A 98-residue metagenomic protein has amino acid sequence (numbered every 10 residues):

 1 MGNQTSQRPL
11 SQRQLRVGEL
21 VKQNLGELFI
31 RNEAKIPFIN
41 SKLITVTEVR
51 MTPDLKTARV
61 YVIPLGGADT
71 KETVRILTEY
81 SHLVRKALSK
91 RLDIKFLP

Functional and structural regions predicted by a protein language model:
M1-T57, I63-P98: Charge-rich, low-complexity N-terminal segments
